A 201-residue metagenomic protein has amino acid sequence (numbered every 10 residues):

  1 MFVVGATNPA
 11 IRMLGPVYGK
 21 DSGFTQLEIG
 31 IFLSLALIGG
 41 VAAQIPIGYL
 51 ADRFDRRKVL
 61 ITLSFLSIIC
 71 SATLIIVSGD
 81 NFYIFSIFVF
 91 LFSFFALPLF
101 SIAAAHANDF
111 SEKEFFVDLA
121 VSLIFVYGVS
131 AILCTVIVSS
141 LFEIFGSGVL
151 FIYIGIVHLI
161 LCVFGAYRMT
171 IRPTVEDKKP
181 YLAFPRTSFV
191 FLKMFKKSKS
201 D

Functional and structural regions predicted by a protein language model:
G5-T25, I29: Helix-loop boundary and gating motifs at the non-cytosolic
Q26-L27, S111-L123: Loop-to-transmembrane helix entry/capping segments in MFS-fold secondary transporters and related SLC/MFSD carriers
F32-G40, Y127: Transmembrane alpha-helical segments of major facilitator superfamily
A43-D55, F142-E143: Helix-to-loop junctions at the C-terminal end of transmembrane segments in multipass secondary transporters
K58-T73, G155: Structural signature of the two symmetry-related core transmembrane helices
L97-S111: Intracellular juxtamembrane helix-capping segments at the cytosolic ends of symmetry-related transmembrane helices
S140-H158: A membrane-interface helix-boundary motif in multi-pass transporters
R168-D201: Intrinsic disorder in cytosolic terminal tails and internal cytosolic loops of multi-pass membrane transporters
